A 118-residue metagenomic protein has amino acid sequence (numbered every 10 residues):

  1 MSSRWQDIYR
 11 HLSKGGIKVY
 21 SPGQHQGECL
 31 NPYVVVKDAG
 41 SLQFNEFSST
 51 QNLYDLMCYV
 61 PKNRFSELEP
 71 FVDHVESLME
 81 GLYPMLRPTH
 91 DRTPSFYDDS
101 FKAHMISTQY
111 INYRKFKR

Functional and structural regions predicted by a protein language model:
M1-Y20, D38-R118: Charged, amphipathic alpha-helical segments and their flanking helix caps
G23-H25: Polyanion-binding surfaces on beta-sheet-dominated domains and ring/shell assemblies
G27-L30, F101: Beta-rich nucleic-acid/ligand-interaction surfaces
L30-A39: A short, hydrophobic beta-strand-centered structural micro-motif
